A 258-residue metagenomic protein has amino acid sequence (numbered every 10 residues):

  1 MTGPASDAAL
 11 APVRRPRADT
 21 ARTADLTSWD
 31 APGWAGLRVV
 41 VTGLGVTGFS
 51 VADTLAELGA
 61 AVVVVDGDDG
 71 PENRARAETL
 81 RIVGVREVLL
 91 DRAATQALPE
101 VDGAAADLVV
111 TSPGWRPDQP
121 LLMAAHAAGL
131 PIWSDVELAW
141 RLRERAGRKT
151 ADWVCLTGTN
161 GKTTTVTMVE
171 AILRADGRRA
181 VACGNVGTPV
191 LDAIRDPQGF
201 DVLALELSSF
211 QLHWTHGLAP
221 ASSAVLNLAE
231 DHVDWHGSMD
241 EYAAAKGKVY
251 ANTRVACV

Functional and structural regions predicted by a protein language model:
M1-S134, L138: N-terminal leader/targeting and accessory segments in enzymes
A97-A104, P113-C257: Phosphate-binding loop of NTP-binding sites
